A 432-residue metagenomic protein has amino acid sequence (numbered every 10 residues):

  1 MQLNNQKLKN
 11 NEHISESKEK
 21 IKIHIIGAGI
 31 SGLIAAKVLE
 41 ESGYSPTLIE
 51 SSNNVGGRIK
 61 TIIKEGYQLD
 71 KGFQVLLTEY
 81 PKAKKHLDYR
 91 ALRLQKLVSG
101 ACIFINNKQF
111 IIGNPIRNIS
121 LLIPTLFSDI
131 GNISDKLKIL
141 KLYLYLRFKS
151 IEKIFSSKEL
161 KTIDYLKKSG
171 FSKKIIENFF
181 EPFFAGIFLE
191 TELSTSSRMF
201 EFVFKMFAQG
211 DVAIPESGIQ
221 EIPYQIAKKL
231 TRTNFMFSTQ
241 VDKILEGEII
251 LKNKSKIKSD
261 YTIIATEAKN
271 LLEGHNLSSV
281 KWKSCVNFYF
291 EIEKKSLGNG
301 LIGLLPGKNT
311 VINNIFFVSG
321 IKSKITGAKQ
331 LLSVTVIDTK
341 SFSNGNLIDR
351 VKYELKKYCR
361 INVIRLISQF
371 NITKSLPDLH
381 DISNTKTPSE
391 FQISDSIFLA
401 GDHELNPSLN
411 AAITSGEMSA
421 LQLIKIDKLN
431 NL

Functional and structural regions predicted by a protein language model:
M1-I23, E41-S42: Extreme N-terminal leader/targeting segments of oxidoreductases
L3-N11, S323-L432: Conserved flavin/dinucleotide-binding core of flavoenzymes
K18, S42, D242-D349, K357-Y358: Mid-domain catalytic core of redox enzymes that form a hydrophobic substrate pocket/lid adjacent to a catalytic redox
I21-L48: N-terminal Rossmann-like FAD-binding beta1-loop-alpha1 element of flavoenzymes
E40-K64: Glycine-rich FAD pyrophosphate-binding loop
T61, K84-I105, S172-N178, W282 (+2 more regions): A short alpha-helix-loop-beta-strand transition element characteristic of N-terminal alpha/beta dinucleotide-binding
E65-Y145, K149-K153, T162: Dinucleotide-binding Rossmann-like beta1-alpha1 core, especially the glycine-rich loop that anchors the ADP
P124, G131, L142-G247: Active-site/ligand-binding neighborhood in enzyme catalytic cores
